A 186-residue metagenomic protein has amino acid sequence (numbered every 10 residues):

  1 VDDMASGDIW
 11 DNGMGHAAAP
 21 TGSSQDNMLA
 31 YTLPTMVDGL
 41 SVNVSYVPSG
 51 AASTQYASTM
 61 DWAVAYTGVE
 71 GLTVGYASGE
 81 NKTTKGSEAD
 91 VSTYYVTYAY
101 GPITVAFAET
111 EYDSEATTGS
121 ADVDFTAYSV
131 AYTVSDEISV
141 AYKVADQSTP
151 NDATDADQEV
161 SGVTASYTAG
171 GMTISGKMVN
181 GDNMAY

Functional and structural regions predicted by a protein language model:
V1-Y186: Outer-membrane beta-barrel proteins
